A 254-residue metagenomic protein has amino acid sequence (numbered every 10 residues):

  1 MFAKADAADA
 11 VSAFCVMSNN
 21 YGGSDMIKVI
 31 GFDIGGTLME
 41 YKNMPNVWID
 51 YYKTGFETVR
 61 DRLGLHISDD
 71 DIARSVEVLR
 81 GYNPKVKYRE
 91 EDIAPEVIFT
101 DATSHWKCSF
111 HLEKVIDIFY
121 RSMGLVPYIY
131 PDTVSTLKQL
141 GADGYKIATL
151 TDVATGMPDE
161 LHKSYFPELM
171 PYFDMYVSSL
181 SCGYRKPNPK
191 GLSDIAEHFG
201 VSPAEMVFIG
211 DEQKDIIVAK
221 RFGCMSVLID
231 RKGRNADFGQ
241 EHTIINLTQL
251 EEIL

Functional and structural regions predicted by a protein language model:
A5-A7, V11-A13: Intrinsically disordered, low-complexity segments enriched in serine/proline and basic residues
S12, S18-I30, L65-D70, V134 (+2 more regions): Asp-based, Mg2+/Mn2+-dependent phosphohydrolase catalytic module
Y21-S75: Active-site neighborhood of HAD-like aspartate-dependent phosphohydrolases
K42-Y51, K87-Y88, M157-L161: Short, flexible/disordered intra-domain loops and linkers
Y51, G55, D132, G191: Charged catalytic carboxylate motif
R62, H66-I118: A metal-dependent, Asp-based hydrolase signature
E90-V97, H105, F110, D117-T149 (+1 more regions): Short, acidic loop-to-helix structural element flanking the phosphoryl-transfer center in phosphate-processing enzymes
